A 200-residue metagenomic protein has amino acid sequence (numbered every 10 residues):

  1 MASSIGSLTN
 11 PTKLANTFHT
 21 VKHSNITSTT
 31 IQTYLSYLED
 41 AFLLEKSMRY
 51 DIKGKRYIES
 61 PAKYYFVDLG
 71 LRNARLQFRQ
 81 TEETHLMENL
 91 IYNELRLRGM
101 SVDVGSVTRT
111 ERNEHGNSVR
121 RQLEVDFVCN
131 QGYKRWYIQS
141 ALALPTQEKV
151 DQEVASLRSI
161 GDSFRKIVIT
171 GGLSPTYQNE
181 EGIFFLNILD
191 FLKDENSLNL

Functional and structural regions predicted by a protein language model:
M1-D40, K46: Conserved helicase/translocase motor-coupling segment
T29-L200: A cross-kingdom feature that marks ATP-driven nucleic-acid transaction machinery
